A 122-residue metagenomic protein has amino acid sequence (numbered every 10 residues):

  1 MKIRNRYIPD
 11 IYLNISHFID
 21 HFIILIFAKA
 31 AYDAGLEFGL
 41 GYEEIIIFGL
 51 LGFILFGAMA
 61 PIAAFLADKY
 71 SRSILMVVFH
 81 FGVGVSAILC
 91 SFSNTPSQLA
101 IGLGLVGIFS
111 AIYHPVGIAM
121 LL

Functional and structural regions predicted by a protein language model:
I3-N14, P96: Primarily residues marking transmembrane-helix entry/exit sites
P9-Y42, A63: Extracytoplasmic
F18, I54, I88-L89, G104: Hydrophobic residues within the alpha-helical transmembrane core of Major Facilitator Superfamily
L25, F53-P61: Residue-level signature of mid-helix packing/kink "hotspots" within the transmembrane helices of 12-pass Major
I46-F53: Short hydrophobic/aromatic, small-residue-rich stretches within specific transmembrane helices of secondary active
A58-N94: Conserved MFS/SLC helix-loop-helix module at the cytosolic interface between two early adjacent transmembrane helices
S86, S97-L105: Paired small-residue
G102-L122: Cytoplasmic helix-loop-helix junction between adjacent transmembrane helices in 12-TM secondary transporters
